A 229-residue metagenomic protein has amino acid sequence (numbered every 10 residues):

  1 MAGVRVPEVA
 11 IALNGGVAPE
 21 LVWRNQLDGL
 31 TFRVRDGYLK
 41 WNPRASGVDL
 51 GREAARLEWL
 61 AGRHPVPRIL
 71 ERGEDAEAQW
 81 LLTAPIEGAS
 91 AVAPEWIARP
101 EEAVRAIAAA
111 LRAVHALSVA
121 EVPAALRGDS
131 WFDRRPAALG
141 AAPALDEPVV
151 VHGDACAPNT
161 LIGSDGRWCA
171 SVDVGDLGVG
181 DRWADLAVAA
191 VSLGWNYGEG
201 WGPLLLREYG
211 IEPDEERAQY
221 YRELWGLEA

Functional and structural regions predicted by a protein language model:
M1-E20: Juxta-kinase regulatory segment immediately upstream of eukaryotic protein kinase catalytic domains
R5-A10, E87, P94-G153, G163-G166 (+1 more regions): An alpha-helical support segment within catalytic cores of ATP-dependent transferases
V17, V34-G37, G62-V66, G194-W195 (+1 more regions): Short glycine/proline-enriched coil/turn segments at helix->beta-strand junctions
L21, N25-R35, L39, P123 (+1 more regions): Active-site acidic catalytic loop and adjacent metal/ATP-binding pocket of ATP-dependent phosphoryl transfer enzymes
N25-D28, G37-L81, A89-V114: A conserved alpha-helical element in kinase catalytic cores
S46-G47, E147-V151, G163-Q219, A229: Active-site Asp-x-Gly
A84: Conserved Hanks-type protein kinase catalytic core
